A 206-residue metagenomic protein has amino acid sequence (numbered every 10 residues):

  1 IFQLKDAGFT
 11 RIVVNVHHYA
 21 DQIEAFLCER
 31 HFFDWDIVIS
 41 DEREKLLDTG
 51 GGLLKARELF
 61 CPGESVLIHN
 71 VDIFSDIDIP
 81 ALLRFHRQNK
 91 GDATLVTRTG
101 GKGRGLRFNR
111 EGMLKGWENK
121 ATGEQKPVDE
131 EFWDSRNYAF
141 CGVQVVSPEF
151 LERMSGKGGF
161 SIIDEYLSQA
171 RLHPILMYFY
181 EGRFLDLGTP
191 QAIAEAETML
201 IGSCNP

Functional and structural regions predicted by a protein language model:
I1-N70, A81, K157: Conserved N-terminal catalytic core of the sugar/cofactor nucleotidyltransferase
V14, I68, A93-V96, M177: Structural beta-sheet core signal
D21, L47, G103, L185-L187: Generic structural signal for helix capping and beta-alpha/helix-loop junctions
D21-E24, K102-G105, Q125: A short beta-to-alpha transition loop/helix N-cap that caps and shapes the active-site region
S65-L67, F74, P80-R87, G100-G101 (+1 more regions): Catalytic-core segments of class I nucleotidyltransferases/pyrophosphorylases that form NMP-activated intermediates
N89-T99, R104: A short, conserved acidic/glycine-rich loop-to-beta-strand motif that forms the donor nucleotide-sugar/metal
